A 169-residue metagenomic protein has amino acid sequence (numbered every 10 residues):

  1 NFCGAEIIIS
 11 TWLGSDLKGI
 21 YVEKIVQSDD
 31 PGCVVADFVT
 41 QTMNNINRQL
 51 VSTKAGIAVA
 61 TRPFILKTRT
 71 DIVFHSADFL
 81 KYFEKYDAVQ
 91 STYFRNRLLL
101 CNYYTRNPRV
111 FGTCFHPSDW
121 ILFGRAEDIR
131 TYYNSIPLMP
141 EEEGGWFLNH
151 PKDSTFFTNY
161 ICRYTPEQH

Functional and structural regions predicted by a protein language model:
N1-A5: Short, acidic, metal-binding catalytic loop of nucleotide-sugar glycosyltransferases
I9-V59: Active-site-proximal specificity loops/subdomain of glycosyltransferases
S15, G32, I72-F74, D128-I129: Short acidic, S/G/P-rich loop/turn micro-motifs used as interaction or catalytic elements
I46-K54, I72, A126, S154: Conserved glycosyltransferase catalytic-site signature
I65: Short aromatic/hydrophobic "clamp" motif used to bind/position activated sugar donors
T68-R69: Active-site acidic Asp-centered loop
F74-H169: Catalytic core and acceptor-binding pocket of nucleotide-sugar-dependent glycosyltransferases
